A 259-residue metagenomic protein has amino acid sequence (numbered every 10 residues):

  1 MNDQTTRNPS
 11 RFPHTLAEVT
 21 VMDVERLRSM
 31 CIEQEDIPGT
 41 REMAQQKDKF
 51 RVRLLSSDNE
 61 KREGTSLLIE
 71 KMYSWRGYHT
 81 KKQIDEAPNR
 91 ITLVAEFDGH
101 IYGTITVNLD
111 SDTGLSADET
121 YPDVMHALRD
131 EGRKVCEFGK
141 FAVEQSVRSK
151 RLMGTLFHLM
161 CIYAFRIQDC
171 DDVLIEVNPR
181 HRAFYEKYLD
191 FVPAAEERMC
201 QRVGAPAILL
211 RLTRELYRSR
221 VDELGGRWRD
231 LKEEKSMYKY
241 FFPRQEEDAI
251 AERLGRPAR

Functional and structural regions predicted by a protein language model:
N2-D58: Conserved N-terminal entry element of GNAT/NAT acetyltransferase domains
F12-A17, R53-N59, N89-R90, M125-A127 (+3 more regions): Short acidic/polar alpha-helix capping motifs at helix-coil junctions
A17, E25-M30, D98-G99, S219 (+1 more regions): Polar/charged alpha-helical tracts
D23-E25, A44, T104-E119, A142-C161 (+2 more regions): A broadly tuned preference for mixed-charge, low-complexity surface segments
A44-R133, R166-I167, V192, C200 (+2 more regions): A conserved beta-strand-loop-helix scaffold within acyl/acetyltransferase catalytic domains
L67, K71, K187, S219 (+1 more regions): Charged/polar, solvent-exposed surface patches and flexible loops
Y121-R218: Acyl-donor binding region in acyl/amide transferases
A205-R259: Charge-rich, low-complexity intrinsically disordered segments
